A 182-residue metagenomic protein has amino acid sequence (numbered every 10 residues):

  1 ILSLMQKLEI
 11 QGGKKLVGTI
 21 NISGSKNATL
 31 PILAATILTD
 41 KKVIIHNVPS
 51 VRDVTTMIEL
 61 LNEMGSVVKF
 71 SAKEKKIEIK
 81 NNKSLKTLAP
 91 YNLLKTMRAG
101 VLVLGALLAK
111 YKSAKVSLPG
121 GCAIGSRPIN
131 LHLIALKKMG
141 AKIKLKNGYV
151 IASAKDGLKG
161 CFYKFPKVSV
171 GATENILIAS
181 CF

Functional and structural regions predicted by a protein language model:
I1-F182: Structural preference for solvent-exposed beta-strand-turn elements and adjacent flexible terminal/loop segments within
